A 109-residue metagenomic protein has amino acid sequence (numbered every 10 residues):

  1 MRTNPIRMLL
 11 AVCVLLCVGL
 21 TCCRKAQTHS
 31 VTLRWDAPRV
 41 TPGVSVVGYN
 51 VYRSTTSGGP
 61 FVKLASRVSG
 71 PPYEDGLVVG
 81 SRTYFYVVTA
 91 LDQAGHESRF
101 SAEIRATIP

Functional and structural regions predicted by a protein language model:
M1-L10: Bacterial N-terminal signal peptides that target proteins for export
G19-C22: C-terminal motif of bacterial Sec signal peptides marking the signal peptidase cleavage site
Q27-S45: Conserved aromatic anchor
L33-D36, V51, D75, Y86-V88 (+1 more regions): An aromatic-rich alpha-helical recognition segment common to small helix-rich domains
T41-K63: Extracellular low-complexity, O-glycosylation-prone stalks/linkers
L64-S69: Short beta-strand segments within Ig-like beta-sandwich modules, predominantly Fibronectin type-III
E74-E97: Beta-strand-rich modules
L91-P109: Extracellular fibronectin type III
